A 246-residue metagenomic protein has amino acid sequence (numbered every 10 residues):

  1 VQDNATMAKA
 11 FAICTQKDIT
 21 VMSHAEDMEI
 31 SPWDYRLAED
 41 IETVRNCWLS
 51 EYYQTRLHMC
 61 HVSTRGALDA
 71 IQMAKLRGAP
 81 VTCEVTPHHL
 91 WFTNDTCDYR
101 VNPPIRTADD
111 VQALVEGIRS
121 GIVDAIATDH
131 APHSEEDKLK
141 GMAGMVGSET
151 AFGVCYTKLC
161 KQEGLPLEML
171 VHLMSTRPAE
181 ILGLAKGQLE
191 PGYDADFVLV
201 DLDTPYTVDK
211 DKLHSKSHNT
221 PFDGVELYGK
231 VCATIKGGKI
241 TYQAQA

Functional and structural regions predicted by a protein language model:
V1-I126: Histidine/acidic residue-rich metal-binding segments in metalloenzymes
S31, A67-L68, W91, S134-E136 (+2 more regions): Glycine/Thr-rich phosphate-binding loops of Rossmann-like dinucleotide-binding domains
L37-Q54, Y99, G117-S120, D124-I126 (+1 more regions): His/Asp/Glu-enriched, well-ordered alpha-helical/loop segment that forms or immediately abuts the divalent-metal
T64, H88, A131-H133, T204-P205 (+1 more regions): Short, glycine-/Ser/Thr-/acidic-enriched flexible segments
D95-V101, E136-G141, L213-H218: Short glycine/proline- and charge-enriched loop/turn segments that cap or connect secondary-structure elements
P104-R106, P166-L167, D209-S215: Short, positively charged
D194-A246: C-terminal cap of metal-dependent C-N hydrolases
